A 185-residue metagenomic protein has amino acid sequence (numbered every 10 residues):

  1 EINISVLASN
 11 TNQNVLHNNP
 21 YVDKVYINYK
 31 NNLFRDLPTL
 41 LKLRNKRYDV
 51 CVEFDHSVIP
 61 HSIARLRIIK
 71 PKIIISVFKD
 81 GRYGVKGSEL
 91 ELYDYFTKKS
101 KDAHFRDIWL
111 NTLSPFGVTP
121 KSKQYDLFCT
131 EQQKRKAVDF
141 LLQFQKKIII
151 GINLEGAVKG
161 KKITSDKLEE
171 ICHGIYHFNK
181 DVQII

Functional and structural regions predicted by a protein language model:
E1-I185: Catalytic machinery of carbohydrate-active enzymes, primarily nucleotide-sugar-dependent glycosyltransferases
